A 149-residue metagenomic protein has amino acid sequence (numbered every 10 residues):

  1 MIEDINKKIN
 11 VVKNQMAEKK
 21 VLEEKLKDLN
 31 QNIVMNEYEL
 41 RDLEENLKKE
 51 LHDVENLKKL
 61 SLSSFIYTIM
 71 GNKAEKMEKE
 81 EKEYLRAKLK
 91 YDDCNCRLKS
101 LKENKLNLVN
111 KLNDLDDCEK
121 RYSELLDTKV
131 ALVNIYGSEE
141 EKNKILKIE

Functional and structural regions predicted by a protein language model:
M1-Q31, A74-M77, E81-K82: Short, charge-rich amphipathic alpha-helices with coiled-coil/heptad character
I5-V12, T128-L132, I148: Generic structural signal of hydrophobic/aromatic residues within well-ordered alpha-helices of folded domains
K8, N14-Q15, L43-E45, F65 (+1 more regions): Mixed-charge, polar/low-complexity N-terminal
D28, E140-I148: Long, compositionally biased terminal regions
I33-A74, L101-E140: Extended alpha-helical coiled-coil "stalk/arm" regions that act as elongated linkers or oligomerization scaffolds
N36, L40, E80-K105: Amphipathic alpha-helical coiled-coil segments
S64-K88, I145-I148: Short, glycine/alanine-rich amphipathic alpha-helical segment that often forms an alpha-turn-alpha hairpin
